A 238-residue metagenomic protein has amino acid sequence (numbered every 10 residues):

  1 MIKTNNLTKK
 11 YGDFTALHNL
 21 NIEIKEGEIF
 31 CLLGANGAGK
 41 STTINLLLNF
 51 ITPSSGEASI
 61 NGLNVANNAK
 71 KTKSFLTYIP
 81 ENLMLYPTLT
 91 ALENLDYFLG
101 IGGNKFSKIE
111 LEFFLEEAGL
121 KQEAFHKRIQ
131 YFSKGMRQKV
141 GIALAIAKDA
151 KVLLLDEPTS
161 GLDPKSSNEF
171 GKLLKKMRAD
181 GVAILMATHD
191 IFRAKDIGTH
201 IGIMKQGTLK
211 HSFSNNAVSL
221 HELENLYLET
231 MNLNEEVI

Functional and structural regions predicted by a protein language model:
G56-N67, K71-T72, H211: Conserved ABC transporter NBD signature motif
D96, G100-G103, K108-A124: Conserved ABC ATPase "signature" region
L153-D156: Catalytic Walker B motif of ABC-type/P-loop ATPase nucleotide-binding domains
P164-S166: Helix N-cap at the start of a conserved alpha-helix in ABC-type nucleotide-binding domains
T188-H189: H-loop/switch region of ABC-family ATPase nucleotide-binding domains
